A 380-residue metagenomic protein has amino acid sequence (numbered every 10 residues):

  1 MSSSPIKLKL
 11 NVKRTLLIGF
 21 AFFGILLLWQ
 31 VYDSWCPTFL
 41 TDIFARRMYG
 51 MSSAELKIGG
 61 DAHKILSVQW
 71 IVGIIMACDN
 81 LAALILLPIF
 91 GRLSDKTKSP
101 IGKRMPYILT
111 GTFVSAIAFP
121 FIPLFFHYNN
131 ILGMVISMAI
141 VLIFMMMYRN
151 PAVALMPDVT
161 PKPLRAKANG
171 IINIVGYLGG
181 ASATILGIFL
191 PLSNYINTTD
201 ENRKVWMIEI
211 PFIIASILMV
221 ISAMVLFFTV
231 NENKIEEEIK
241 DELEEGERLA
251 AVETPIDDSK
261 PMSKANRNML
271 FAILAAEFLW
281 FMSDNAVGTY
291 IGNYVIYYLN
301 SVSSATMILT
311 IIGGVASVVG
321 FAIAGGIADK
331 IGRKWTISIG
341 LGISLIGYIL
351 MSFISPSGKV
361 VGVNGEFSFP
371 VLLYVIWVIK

Functional and structural regions predicted by a protein language model:
M1-K13, F125-I136, I143, M147-Y148 (+3 more regions): Intracellular loop-helix junctions on the cytosolic face of multi-pass helical membrane proteins
L8-Y49, N266-V287, V378: Pair of pore-lining "gating" transmembrane helices in MFS-fold secondary transporters
S34-W70, T289-T306: Short amphipathic helix-loop junctions that connect adjacent transmembrane helices in Major Facilitator Superfamily/SLC
I75-A83, I308-S317: Transmembrane alpha-helical segments of major facilitator superfamily
L84-I101, G320-R333: Helix-to-loop junctions at the C-terminal end of transmembrane segments in multipass secondary transporters
K96-T112, K330-G342: Cytoplasmic membrane-interface "Motif A"-like loop-to-helix N-cap segments of 12-TM Major Facilitator Superfamily
Y107-N129, G342-F367: C-terminal ends and interior cores of transmembrane alpha-helices in multi-pass membrane transporters/permeases
A118-Y148, F278, G362-K380: Hydrophobic core of transmembrane alpha-helices in multi-pass small-molecule transporters, especially MFS/SLC-type
